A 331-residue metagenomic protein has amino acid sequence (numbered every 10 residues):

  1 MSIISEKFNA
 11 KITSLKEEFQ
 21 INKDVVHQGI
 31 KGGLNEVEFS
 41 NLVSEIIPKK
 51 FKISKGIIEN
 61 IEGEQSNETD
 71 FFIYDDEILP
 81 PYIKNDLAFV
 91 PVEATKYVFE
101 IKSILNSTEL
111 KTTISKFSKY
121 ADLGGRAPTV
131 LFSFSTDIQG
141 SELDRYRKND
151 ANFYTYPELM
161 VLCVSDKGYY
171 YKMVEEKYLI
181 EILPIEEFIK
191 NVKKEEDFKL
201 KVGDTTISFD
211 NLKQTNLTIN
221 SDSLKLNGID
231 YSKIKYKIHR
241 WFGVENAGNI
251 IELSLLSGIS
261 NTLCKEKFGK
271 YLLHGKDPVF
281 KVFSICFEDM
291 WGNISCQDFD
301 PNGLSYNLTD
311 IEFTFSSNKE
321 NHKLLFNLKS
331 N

Functional and structural regions predicted by a protein language model:
M1-E68, I73-N331: Intrinsically disordered, low-complexity Ser/Thr/Pro/Gly-rich regulatory segments
